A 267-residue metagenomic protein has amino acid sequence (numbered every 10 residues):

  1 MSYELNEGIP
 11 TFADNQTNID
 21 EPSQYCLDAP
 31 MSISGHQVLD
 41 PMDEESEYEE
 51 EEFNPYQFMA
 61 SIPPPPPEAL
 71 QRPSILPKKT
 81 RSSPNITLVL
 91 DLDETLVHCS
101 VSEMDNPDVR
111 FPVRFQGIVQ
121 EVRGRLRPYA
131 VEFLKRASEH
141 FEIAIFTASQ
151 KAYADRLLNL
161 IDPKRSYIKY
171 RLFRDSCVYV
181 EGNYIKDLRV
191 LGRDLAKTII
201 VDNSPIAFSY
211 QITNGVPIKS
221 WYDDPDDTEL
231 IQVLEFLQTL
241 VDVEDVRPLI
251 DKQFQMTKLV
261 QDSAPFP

Functional and structural regions predicted by a protein language model:
M1-I86: Long, acidic (Asp/Glu-rich), low-complexity accessory segments flanking structured domains
I62-P63, F115-V119, K169-D175: Short, basic, glycine/proline-bearing loop/turn elements
K79, I118-I143, V178-L188: Short, acidic loop-to-helix structural element flanking the phosphoryl-transfer center in phosphate-processing enzymes
S83-P84, D91, E139-H140, D194-L195: Short, well-ordered loop/turn elements at secondary-structure boundaries
P84-V101: Asp-based phosphoryl-transfer active-site loop
T95-L96, F146-A148: Ser/Thr-glycine-rich phosphate-binding loops at phosphate-binding pockets of nucleotides, nucleotide cofactors
S100-R127: Metal-dependent phosphoesterase signature
R136-E139, Q150-P267: C-terminal cap/substrate-recognition subdomain and adjoining C-terminal extension of metal-dependent phosphatase-like
